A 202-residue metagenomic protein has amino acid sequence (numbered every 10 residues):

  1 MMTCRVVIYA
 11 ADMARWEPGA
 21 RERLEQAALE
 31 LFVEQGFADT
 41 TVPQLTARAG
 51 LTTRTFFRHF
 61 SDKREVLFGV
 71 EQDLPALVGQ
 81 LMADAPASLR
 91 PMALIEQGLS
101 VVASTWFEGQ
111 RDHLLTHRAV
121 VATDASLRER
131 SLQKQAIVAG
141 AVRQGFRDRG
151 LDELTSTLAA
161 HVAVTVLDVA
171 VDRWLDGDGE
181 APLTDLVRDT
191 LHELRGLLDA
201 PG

Functional and structural regions predicted by a protein language model:
M1-Q35, D39-L51, L77, D185: Basic, helix-initiating cap at the start of DNA-binding domains
M1-Y9, R147, G179-G202: C-terminal peripheral helix-coil segments that are non-catalytic and often amphipathic
E34-F37, G50-L51, F57-G69: HTH DNA-binding helix-turn interface
S61-A85: Histidine- and aromatic-rich ligand-binding microenvironments
L74, V78, V102, V142 (+1 more regions): Hydrophobic recognition helices of helix-based DNA-binding modules
A76-H117: Hydrophobic alpha-helical connector segments
D112-R143, D148-R149: Short secondary-structure transition hinges
L132, R149-L191: Hydrophobic/aromatic-rich alpha-helical bundle segments in the mid-to-C-terminal region
